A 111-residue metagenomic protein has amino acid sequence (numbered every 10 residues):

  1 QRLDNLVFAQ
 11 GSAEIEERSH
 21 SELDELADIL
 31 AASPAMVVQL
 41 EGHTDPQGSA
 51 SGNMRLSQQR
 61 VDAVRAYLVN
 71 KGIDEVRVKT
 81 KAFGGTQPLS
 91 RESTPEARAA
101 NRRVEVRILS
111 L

Functional and structural regions predicted by a protein language model:
Q1-V37, N70, S110-L111: Periplasmic peptidoglycan-binding/tethering modules of Gram-negative envelope proteins
A13-H20, E41-L111: Periplasmic OmpA-like peptidoglycan-binding domain that tethers envelope proteins to the cell wall
